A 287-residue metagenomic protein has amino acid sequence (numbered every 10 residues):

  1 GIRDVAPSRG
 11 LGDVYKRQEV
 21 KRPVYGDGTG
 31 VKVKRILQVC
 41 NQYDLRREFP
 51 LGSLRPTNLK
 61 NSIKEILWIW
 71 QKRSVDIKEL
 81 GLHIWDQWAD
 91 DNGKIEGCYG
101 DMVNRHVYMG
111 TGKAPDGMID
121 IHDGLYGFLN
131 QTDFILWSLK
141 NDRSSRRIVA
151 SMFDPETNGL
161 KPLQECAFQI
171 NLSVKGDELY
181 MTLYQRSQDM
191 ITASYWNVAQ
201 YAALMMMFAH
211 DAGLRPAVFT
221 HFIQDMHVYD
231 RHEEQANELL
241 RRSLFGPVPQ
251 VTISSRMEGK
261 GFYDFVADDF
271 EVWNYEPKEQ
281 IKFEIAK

Functional and structural regions predicted by a protein language model:
G1-D4: Short, exposed "boundary/linker" segments that immediately precede the start of a downstream structural module
R9-K287: Terminal, non-catalytic protein-protein interaction segments that mediate quaternary/complex assembly
